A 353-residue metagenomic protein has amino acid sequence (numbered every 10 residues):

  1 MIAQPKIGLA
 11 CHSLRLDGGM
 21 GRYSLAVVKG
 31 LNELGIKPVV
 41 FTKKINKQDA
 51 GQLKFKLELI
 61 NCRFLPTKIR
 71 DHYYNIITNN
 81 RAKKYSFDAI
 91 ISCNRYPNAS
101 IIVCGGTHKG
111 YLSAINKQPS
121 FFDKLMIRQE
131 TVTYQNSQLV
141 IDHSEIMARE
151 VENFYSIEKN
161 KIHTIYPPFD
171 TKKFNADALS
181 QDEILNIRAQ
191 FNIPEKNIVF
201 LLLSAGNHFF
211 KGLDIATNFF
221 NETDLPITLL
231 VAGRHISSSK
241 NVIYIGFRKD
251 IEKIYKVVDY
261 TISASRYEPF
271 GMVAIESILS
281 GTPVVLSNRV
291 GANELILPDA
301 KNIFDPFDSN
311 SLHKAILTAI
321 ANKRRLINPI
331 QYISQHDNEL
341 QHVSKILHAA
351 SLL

Functional and structural regions predicted by a protein language model:
I146, P168: Carbohydrate-associated surface elements
N175-I193, R325: A short helix/loop element that forms part of the nucleotide-sugar donor recognition site in Leloir-type
P194-K211, T217-F220: Conserved donor-binding/catalytic core segment of Leloir-type glycosyltransferases
F247-R248, I254-V258: Short alpha-helical donor nucleotide-sugar binding micro-motif in glycosyltransferases
R266: Aromatic "clamp/platform" in nucleotide-sugar-dependent glycosyltransferases that forms part of the donor/acceptor
P283-L286: Short hydrophobic beta-strand element within catalytic cores of glycosyltransferases and related nucleotide-activated
P298-N310, I316-K323: Conserved acidic donor-binding segment of nucleotide-sugar-dependent glycosyltransferases
A321-L353: A charged, aromatic-enriched C-terminal amphipathic alpha-helix characteristic of glycosyltransferases across folds
